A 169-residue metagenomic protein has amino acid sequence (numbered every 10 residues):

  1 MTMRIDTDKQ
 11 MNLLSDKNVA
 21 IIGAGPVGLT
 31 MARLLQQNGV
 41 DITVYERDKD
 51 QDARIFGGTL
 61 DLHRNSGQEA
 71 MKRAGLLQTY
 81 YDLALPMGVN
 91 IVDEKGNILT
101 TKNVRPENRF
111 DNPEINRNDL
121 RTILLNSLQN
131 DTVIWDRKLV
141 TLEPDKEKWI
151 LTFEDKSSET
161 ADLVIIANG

Functional and structural regions predicted by a protein language model:
R4-V19, A24, L34-Q36, D61-G169: Conserved N-terminal helical subregion
G28-L29: N-terminal Rossmann-fold NAD(P) dinucleotide-binding loop
Q36-F56: Glycine-rich FAD pyrophosphate-binding loop
